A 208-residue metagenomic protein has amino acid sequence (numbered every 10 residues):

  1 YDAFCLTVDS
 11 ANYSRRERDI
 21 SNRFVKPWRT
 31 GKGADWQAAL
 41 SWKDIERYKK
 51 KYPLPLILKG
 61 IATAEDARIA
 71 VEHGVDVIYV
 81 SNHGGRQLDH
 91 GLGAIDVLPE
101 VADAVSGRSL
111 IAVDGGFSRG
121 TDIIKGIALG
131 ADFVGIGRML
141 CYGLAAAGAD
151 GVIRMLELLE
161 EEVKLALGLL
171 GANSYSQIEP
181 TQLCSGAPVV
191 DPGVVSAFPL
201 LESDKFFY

Functional and structural regions predicted by a protein language model:
Y1-V113, T121-Y142, V195: Alpha/beta enzyme core
D96-D114, S118-Y208: Alpha/beta catalytic cores of nucleotide-metabolism and tRNA/nucleoside-modifying enzymes
